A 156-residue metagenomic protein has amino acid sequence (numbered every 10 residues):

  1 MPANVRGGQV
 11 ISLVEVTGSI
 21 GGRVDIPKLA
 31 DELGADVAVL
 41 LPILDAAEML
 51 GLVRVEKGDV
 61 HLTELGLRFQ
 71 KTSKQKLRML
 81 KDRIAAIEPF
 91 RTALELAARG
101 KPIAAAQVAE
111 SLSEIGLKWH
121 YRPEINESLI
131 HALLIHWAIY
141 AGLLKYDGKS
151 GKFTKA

Functional and structural regions predicted by a protein language model:
M1-A156: Donor-sugar nucleotide-binding helix/loop cap in glycosyltransferases
